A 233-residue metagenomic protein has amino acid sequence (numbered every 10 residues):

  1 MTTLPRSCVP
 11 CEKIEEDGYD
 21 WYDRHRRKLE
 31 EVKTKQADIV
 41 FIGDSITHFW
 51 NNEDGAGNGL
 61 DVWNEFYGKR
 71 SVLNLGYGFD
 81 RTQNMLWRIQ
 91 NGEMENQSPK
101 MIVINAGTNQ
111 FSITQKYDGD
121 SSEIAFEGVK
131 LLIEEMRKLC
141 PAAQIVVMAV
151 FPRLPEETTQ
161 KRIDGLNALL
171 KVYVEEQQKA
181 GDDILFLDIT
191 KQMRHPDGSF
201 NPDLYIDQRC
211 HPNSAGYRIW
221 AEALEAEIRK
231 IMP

Functional and structural regions predicted by a protein language model:
M1-I42, I46-N64, I231-P233: N-terminal secretory targeting modules
E30, E134, K138, A168-E175: Surface-exposed alpha-helical segments enriched in charged/polar residues
T34, Q97, D182: Structured loop/turn residues at beta-strand edges in well-structured enzyme cores
D38-G43, S71-G76, K100-A106, Q110 (+2 more regions): Structural recognition of the beta-strand scaffold that forms the well-ordered cores of secreted hydrolase catalytic
H48-G68, T82-K130, E135-K138, V146 (+1 more regions): Oxyanion-hole/transition-state-stabilizing segment in secreted/luminal serine hydrolases and related acyltransferases
Y67-K69, C140, K179-G181: Short, well-ordered coil/turn elements that cap or connect secondary structure elements
L75-G78, D118-F126, E156-I163, C210: Flexible, glycine- and charge-enriched loops at secondary-structure boundaries
L154-P233: Catalytic His-Asp segment of secreted/periplasmic serine-dependent ester chemistry enzymes
